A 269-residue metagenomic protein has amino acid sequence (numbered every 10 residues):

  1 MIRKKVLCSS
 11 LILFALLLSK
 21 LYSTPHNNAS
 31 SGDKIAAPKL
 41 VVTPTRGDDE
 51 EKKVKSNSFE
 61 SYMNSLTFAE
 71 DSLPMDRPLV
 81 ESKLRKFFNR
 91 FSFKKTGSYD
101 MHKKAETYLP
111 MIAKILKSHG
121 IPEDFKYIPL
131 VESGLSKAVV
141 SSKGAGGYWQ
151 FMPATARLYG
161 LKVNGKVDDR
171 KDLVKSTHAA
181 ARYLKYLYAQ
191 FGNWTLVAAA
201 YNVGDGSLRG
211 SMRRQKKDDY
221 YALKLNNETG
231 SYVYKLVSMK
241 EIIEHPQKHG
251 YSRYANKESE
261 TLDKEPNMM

Functional and structural regions predicted by a protein language model:
I2-F14, L18-N28, K162-T177, Y186-M269: Non-catalytic cell-wall polysaccharide-engagement segments
I2-H119, Y251-N256, K264-M268: An acidic, Gly/Ser/Thr/Pro-rich helix-cap/linker signature
P44-F91, V140, G147-Q150, N164 (+1 more regions): Catalytic and substrate-binding regions of cell-wall glycan-acting enzymes that process beta-1,4-linked
E70, T107, E123-K126, L130 (+2 more regions): Extracytoplasmic
F91-H102, I112-K114, L135-S142, K162-L173 (+2 more regions): Second-shell loop/turn segments in exported
I121-A138, V197-N202: Short, functionally critical alpha-helical segments immediately adjacent to catalytic or ligand/cofactor-binding
S133-G134, A154-A156, G204, E241: Solvent-exposed coil/turn segments that connect beta secondary-structure elements in extracytoplasmic/periplasmic
K143-G165, T177-A180, L184: Substrate-binding/active-site groove segments that recognize and process beta-1,4-linked N-acetyl-hexosamine
